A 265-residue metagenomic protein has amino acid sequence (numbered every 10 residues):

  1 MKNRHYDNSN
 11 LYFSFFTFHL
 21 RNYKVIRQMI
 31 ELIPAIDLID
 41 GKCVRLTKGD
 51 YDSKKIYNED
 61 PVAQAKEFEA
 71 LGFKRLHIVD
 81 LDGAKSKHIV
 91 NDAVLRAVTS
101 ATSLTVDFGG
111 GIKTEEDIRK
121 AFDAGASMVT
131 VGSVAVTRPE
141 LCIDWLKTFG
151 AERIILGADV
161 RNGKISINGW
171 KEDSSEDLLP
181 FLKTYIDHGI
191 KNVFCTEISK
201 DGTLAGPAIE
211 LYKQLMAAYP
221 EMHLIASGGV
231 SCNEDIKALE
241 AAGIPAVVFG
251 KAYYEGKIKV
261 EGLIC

Functional and structural regions predicted by a protein language model:
M1-V25: Short, basic, low-complexity termini and linkers enriched in Ser/Thr/Gly/Pro that act as targeting/leader peptides
D37, F68, L76, A121 (+4 more regions): Conserved, mostly hydrophobic/aromatic
G41, K48-D52, S127-D201: Conserved anion-binding
Y57-F68, T114-I118, S174-T184: Short, acidic/polar
A84-V98, E115-R119, S133-I154, D201-L215 (+2 more regions): Active-site-adjacent beta->alpha loops and helix N-cap segments on the catalytic face of soluble alpha/beta enzymes
A101-F108, A151-I155, N168, Y219-A226: Short beta-strand/loop segments at the ligand-binding rim of alpha/beta enzyme cores
V106-D107, K113-A124, Y212, M216-Y219 (+1 more regions): Catalytic cores of alpha/beta
A124-L141, G229-V230, I244-V260: Glycine-rich phosphate-binding active-site loops on the catalytic face of alpha/beta enzymes
